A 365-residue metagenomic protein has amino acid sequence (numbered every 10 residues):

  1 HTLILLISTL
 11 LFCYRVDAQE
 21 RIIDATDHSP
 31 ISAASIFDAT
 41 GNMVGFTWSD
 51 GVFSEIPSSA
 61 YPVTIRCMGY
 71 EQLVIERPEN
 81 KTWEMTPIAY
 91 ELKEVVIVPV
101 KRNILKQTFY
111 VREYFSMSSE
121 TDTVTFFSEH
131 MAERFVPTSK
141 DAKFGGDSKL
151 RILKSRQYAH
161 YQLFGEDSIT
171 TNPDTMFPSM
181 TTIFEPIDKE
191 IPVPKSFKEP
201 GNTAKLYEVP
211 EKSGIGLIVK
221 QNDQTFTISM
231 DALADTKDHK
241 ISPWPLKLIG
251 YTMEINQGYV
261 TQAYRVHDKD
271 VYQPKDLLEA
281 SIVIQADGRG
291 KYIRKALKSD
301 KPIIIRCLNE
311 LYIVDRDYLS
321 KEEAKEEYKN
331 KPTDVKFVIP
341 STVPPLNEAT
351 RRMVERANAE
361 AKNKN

Functional and structural regions predicted by a protein language model:
H1-R21: Bacterial Sec-dependent N-terminal signal peptides
E20-H28, G51, V95: A short, amphipathic beta-strand motif
A25-T40: Short, ordered, surface-exposed loop/turn motifs in non-cytosolic proteins
A34-D38, V63, I97: Hydrophobic beta-strand segments
N42-V52: Short, acidic Ser/Thr/Gly-rich low-complexity loop/linker segments typical of extracellular and cell-surface proteins
S54-P62: Short Pro-Gly-centered beta-turn/loop motif in secreted/extracellular proteins
T64-E76: A short, solvent-exposed loop/turn motif at the edges and junctions of modular extracellular/periplasmic domains
E84-N365: Surface-exposed, low-complexity/disordered segments and acidic/polar micro-motifs at processing/linker regions
